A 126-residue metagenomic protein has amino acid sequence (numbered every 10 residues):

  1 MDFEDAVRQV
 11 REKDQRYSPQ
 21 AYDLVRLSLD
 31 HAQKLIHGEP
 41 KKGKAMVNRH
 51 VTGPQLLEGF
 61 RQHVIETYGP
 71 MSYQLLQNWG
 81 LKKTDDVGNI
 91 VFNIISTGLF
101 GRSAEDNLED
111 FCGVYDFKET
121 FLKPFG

Functional and structural regions predicted by a protein language model:
M1-G126: Non-transmembrane, aqueous-exposed alpha-helical and coiled segments at domain scale
